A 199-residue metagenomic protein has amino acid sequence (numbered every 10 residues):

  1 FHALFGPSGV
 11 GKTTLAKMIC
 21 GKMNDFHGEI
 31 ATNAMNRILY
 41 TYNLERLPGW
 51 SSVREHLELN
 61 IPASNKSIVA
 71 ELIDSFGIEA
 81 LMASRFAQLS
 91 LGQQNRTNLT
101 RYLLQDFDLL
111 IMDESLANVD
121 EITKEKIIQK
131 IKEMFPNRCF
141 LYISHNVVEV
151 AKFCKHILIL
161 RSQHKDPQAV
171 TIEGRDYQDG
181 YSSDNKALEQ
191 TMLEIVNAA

Functional and structural regions predicted by a protein language model:
C20: Helix-to-loop junction immediately C-terminal to a conserved catalytic motif
G49-S64, I68: Q-loop/switch helix immediately C-terminal to the Walker
K66-L81: Conserved ABC ATPase "signature" region
R85, E114-S115: Walker B catalytic motif
R85-L89, Q93: Conserved ABC ATPase signature
K124-P136: Helical segment within the ABC ATPase nucleotide-binding domain
S162-E194: Conserved beta-strand-loop-alpha-helix hinge in the C-terminal portion of ABC ATPase nucleotide-binding domains
